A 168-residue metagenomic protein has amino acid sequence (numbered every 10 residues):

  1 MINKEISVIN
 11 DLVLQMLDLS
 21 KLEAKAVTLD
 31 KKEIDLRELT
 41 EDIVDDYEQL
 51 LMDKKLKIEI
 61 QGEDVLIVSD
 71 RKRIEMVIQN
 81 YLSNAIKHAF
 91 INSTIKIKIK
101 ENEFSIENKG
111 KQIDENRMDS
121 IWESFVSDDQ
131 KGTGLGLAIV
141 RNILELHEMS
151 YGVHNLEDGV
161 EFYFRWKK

Functional and structural regions predicted by a protein language model:
K4-I9: Short alpha-helical segment of the dimerization/phosphotransfer core of two-component systems
A24-L29, G62, L66-K72: Conserved micro-motifs of the catalytic ATP-binding
D30-E48: A conserved beta-strand-to-alpha-helix junction within the catalytic ATP-binding
L50-E59: Short conserved segments within the C-terminal catalytic ATPase subdomain
A85-I86: Short helix-loop "hinge" at the ATP-lid/N-box region of the Bergerat-fold HATPase_c
I113-F125: Short conserved segment of the HATPase_c
E148-L156: Glycine-rich ATP-binding loops of the HATPase_c
